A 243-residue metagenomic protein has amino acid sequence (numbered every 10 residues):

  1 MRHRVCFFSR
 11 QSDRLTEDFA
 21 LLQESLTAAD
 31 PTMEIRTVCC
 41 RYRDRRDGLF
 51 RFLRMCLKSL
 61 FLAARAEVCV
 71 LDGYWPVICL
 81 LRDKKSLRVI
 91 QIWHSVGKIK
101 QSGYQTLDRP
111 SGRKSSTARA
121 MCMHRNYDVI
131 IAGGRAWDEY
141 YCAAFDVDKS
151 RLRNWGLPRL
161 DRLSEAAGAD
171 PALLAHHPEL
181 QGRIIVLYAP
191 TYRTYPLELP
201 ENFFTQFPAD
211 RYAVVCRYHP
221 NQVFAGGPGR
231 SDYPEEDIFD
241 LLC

Functional and structural regions predicted by a protein language model:
M1, V77, P171-A175: A short, compositionally biased domain-edge/stem linker segment
R2-H3, L87, R183-V186: Nucleotide donor/acceptor-binding cores
C6-A167: Active-site and donor-binding regions of nucleotide-sugar-utilizing enzymes
F7-S9, R193-T194, E236, D240-L242: Surface-exposed cleft-lining segments at the edges of enzyme active sites
F8, V77-C79, F204-T205, A225 (+1 more regions): Compositionally biased, low-structure terminal segments
R14-S25, A144, N154-D232: Conserved catalytic-core segment of nucleotide-activated headgroup transferases in glycan assembly
L26-T27, T37, F207, D232-Y233 (+1 more regions): Generic low-polarity alpha-helical segments
L53-V68, P220-C243: Donor nucleotide-activated moiety binding/catalytic core segment of transferases that use nucleotide-activated donors
